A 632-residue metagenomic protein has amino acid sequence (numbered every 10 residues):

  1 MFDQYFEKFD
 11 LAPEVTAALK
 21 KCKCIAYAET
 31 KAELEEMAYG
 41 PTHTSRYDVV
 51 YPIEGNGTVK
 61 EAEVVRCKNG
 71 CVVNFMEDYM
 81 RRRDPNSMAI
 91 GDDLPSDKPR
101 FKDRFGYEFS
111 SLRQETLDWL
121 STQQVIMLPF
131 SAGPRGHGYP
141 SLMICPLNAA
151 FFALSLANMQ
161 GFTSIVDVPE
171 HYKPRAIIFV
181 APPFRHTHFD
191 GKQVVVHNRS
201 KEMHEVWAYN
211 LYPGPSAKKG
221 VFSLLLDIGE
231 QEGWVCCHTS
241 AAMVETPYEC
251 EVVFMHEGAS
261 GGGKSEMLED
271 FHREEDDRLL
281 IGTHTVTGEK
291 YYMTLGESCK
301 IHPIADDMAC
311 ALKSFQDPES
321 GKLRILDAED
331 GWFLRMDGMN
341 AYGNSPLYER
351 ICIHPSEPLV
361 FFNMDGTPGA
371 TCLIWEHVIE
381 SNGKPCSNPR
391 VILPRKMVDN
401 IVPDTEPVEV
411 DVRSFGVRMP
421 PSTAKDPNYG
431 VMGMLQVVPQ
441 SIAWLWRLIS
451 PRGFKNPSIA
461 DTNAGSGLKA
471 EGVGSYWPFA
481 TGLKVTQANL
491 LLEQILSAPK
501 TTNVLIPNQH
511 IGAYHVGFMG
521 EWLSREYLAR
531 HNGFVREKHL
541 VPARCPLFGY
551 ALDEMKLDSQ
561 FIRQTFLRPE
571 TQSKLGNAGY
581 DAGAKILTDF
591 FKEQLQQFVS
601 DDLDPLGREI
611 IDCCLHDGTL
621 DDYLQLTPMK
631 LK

Functional and structural regions predicted by a protein language model:
M1-G214: Long, basic/Gly/Ser/Thr-rich N-terminal segments that mediate initial subcellular attachment or targeting
F2-K60, L334-K632: Conserved NTP phosphate-binding and transfer environment spanning the P-loop NTPase/kinase superfamily
L128, W234-V244, G288, M308 (+1 more regions): A short glycine-rich, hydrophobically flanked beta-strand micro-motif that places a catalytic Asp/Glu for divalent metal
G136, G214, G262-S265, E275-D277 (+3 more regions): Flexible loop/turn segments at secondary-structure boundaries
G138-I144, L268-E269, S314-P318, G338 (+1 more regions): Short acidic, glycine/serine/threonine-rich loops at helix termini
G214-P247: N-terminal pre-Walker A segment at the start of P-loop NTPase domains
E249-L279: Glycine-rich phosphate-binding P-loop
L280, T285-E376: Conserved nucleotide-sensing/catalytic segment adjacent to the nucleotide-binding pocket in NTP-handling enzymes
